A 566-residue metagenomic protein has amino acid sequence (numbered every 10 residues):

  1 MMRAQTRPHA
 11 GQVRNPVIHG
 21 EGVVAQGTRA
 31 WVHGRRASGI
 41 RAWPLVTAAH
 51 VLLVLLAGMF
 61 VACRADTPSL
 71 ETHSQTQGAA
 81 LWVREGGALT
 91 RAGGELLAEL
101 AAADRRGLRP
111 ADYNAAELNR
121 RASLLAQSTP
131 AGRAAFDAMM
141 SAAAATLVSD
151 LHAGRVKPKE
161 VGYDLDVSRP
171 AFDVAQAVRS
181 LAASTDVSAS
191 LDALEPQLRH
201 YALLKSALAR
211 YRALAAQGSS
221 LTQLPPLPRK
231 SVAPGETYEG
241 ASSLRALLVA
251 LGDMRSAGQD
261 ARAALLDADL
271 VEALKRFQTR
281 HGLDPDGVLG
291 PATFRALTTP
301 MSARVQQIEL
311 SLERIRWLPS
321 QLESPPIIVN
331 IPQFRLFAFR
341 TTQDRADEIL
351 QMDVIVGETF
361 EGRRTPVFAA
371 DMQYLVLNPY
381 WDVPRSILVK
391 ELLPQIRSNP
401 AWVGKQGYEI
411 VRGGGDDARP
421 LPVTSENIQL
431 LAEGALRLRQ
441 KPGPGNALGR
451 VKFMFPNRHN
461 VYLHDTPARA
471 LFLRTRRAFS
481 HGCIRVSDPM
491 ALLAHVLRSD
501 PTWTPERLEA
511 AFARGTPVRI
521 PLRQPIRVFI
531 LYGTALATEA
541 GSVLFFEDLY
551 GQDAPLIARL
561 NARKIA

Functional and structural regions predicted by a protein language model:
T47-M59: Bacterial N-terminal signal peptides
C63-R169: Cationic-aromatic interfacial patches
R64-L70, A142-T146, L165, F172 (+1 more regions): Well-ordered beta-sheet/strand-loop patches within structured domains
